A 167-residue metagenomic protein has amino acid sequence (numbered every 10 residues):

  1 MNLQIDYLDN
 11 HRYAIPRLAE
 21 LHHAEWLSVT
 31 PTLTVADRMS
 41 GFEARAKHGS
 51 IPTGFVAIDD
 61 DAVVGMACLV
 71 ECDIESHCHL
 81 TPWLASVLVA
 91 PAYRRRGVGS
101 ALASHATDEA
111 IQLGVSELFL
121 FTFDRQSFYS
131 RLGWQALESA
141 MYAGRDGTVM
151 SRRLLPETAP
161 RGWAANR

Functional and structural regions predicted by a protein language model:
M1-R17, P156-R167: Conserved N-terminal entry element of GNAT/NAT acetyltransferase domains
H23, L27-V56, V64: Active-site rim helix/loop that mediates acceptor-substrate recognition in acyltransferases
R38, K47, D59, A67-H77: A conserved beta-strand-loop-helix scaffold within acyl/acetyltransferase catalytic domains
G54-V56, A62-C72, W83, L88: Conserved beta-strand in the GNAT
Y93, G97-H105: Conserved acetyl-CoA pyrophosphate-binding loop and the N-cap/start of the following alpha-helix in GNAT-like
A110-F123: Conserved GNAT acetyl-CoA-binding A-motif
L120-R125, S139-R167: C-terminal "cap" of GNAT-fold acetyltransferases
S130-A140: Conserved acetyl-CoA-binding loop of GNAT-fold acetyltransferases
